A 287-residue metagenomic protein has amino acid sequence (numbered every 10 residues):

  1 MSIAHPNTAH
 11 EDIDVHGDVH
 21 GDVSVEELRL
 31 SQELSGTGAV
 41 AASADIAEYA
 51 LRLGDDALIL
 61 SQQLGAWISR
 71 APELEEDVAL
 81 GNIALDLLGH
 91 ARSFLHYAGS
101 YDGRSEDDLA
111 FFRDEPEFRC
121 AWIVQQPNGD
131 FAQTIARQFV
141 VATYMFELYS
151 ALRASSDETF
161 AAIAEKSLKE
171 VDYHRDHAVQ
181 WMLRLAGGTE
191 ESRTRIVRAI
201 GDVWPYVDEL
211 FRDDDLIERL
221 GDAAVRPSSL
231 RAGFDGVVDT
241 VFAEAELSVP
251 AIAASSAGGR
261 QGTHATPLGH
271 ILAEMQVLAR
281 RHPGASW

Functional and structural regions predicted by a protein language model:
M1-A42: Extreme N-terminal leader/anchor segments
S31-Y49, F112-Q138, L185-T189, V203-D222: Acidic/His metal-coordination segments adjacent to aromatic residues that form catalytic metal sites in metalloenzymes
D45-R52, A71-H90, T134, T159-V171: Alpha-helical scaffold segments that form or flank carboxylate-/histidine-based iron centers
L60-N82, Y144-F160: Helix-loop segments that flank and shape redox-cofactor active sites
A84-F112, V179-M182: Conserved alpha-helical segments that form or flank metal/cofactor-binding pockets of metalloenzymes
I123-H177: Internal, conserved structured core segments that host functional sites
T159-D222: A contiguous pocket-lining binding segment that forms or flanks enzyme active sites
T194-W287: Extended, helix-rich structural scaffolds rather than catalytic motifs
